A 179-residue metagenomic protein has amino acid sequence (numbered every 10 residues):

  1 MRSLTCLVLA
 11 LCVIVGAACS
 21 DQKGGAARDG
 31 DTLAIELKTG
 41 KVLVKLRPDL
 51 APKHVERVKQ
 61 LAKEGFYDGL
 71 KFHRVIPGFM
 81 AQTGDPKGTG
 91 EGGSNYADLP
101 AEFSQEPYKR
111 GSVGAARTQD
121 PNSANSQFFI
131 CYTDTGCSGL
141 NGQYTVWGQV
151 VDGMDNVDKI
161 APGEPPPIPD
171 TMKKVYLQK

Functional and structural regions predicted by a protein language model:
M1-L7: Bacterial N-terminal signal peptides that target proteins for export
C6, C12-K179: Cyclophilin-like peptidyl-prolyl cis-trans isomerases
